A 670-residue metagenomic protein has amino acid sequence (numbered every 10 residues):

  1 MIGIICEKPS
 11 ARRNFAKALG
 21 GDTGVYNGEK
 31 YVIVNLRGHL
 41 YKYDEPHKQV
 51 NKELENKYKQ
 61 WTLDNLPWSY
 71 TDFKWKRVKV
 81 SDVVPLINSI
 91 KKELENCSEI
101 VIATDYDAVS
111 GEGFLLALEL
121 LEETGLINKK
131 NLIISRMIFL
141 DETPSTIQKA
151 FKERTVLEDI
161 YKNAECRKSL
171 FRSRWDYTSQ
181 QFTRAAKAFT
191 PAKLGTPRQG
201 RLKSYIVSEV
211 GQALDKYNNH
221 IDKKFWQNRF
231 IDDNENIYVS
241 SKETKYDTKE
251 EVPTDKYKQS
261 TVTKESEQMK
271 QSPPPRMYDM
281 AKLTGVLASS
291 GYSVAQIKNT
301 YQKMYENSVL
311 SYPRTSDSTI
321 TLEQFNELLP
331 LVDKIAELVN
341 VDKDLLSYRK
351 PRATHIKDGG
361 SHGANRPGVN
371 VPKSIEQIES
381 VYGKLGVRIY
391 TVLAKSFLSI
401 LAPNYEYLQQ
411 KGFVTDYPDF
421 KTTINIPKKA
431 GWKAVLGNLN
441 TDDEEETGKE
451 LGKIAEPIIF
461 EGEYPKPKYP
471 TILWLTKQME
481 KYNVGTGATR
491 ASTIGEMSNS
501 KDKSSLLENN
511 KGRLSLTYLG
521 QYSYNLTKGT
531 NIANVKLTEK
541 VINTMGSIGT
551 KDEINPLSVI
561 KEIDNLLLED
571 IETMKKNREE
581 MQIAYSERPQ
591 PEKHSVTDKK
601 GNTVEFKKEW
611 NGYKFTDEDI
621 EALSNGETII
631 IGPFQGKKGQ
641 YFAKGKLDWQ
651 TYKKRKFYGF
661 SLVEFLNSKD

Functional and structural regions predicted by a protein language model:
M1-Q181, E463-K466, K477: Intrinsically disordered, low-complexity regulatory segments
I2, D22, E123, Q199 (+3 more regions): Basic, low-complexity terminal or inter-domain segments flanking catalytic cores
L19, T23-E53, S204-D247, L398-D443 (+1 more regions): Structured, non-catalytic alpha/beta "coupling" segments that mediate domain-domain communication and provide generic
F73-L94, I100, V207-E209, V286 (+3 more regions): Phosphate-interacting basic helix/loop segments used at nucleotide- and nucleic-acid interfaces
N88, E142-D232, E267-Q271: C-terminal or mid-to-C-terminal helical accessory/interaction module adjacent to the motor/catalytic core
I160, A164, D247-R276: Metal- or metallocofactor-binding catalytic centers and their adjacent structured scaffolds across diverse enzyme
P273, Y278, K282-G291, N299: Structured, charged N-terminal subsegments at the starts of enzyme catalytic cores and at intra-chain domain/subunit
